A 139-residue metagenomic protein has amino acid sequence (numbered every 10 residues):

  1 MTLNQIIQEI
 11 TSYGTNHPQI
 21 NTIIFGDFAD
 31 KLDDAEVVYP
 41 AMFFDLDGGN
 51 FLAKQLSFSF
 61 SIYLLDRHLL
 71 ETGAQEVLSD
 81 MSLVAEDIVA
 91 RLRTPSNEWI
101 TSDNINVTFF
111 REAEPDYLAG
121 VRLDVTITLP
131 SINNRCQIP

Functional and structural regions predicted by a protein language model:
M1-F28, F43-P139: Charged, amphipathic alpha-helical segments and their flanking helix caps
A29-D33: A short acidic, often aromatic-flanked loop/helix-cap motif at beta-alpha or helix-coil junctions that lines enzyme
D34-L46: Low-complexity, acidic Ser/Thr/Pro/Gly-rich terminal tails and inter-domain linkers that flank the onset of structured
